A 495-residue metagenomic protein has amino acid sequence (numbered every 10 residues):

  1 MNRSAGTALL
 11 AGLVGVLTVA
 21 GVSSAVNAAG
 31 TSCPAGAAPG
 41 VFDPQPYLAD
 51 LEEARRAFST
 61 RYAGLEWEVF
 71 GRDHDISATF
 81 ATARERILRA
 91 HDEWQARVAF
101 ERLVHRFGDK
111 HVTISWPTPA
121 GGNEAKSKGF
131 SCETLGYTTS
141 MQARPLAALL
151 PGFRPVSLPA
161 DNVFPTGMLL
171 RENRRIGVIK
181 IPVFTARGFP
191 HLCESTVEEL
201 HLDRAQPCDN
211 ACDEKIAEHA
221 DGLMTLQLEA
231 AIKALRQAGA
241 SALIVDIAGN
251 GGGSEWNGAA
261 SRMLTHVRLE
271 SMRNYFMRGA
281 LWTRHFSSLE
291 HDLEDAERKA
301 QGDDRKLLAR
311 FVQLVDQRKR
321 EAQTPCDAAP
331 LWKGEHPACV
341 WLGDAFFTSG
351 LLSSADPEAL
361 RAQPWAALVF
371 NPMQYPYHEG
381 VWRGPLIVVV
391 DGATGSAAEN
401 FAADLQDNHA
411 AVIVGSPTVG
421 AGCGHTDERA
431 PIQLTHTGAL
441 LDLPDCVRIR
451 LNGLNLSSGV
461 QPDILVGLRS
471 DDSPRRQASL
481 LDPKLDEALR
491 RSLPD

Functional and structural regions predicted by a protein language model:
M1-G12: Bacterial N-terminal signal peptides that target proteins for export
L10-G21: Bacterial N-terminal signal peptides
A20-G30: Signal peptide processing junction and immediate N-terminal pro/mature segment of secreted/exported proteins
A28-W341, F346, L351-P364, V369 (+7 more regions): Flexible, low-complexity junctional segments that flank or bridge functional domains
L103, T394-H409: Cysteine-centered nucleophilic/redox motifs
G252, A393-T394: Glycine-/small-residue-rich active-site loops that bind phosphorylated ligands and cofactors
